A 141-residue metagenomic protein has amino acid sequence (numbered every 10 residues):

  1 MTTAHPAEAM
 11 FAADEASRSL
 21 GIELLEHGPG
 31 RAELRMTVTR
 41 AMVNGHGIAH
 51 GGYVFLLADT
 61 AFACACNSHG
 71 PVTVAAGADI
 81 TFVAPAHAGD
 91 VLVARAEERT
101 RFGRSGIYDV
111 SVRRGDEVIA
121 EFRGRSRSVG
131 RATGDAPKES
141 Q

Functional and structural regions predicted by a protein language model:
M1, P85-A88, E97-Q141: HotDog/MaoC-like acyl-thioester-processing domains
M1-R35, T39-R40, P137-Q141: Non-catalytic linker/capping segments at the edges of enzyme domains
A16-S19, R35-A61: Hot-dog-fold acyl-thioester-processing enzymes
R18-L20, G30-A32, V72-A78, D90-L92 (+2 more regions): A generic structural signal for short beta-strands and their flanking turns/coil linkers
L25, G51, F55-L56, A88 (+2 more regions): Short, electropositive, low-hydrophobicity segments enriched in small/polar residues
R35-T37, R95, D109: Beta-strand residues in well-ordered beta-sheet regions across diverse protein folds
M36-V38, F82, S128: Hydrophobic residues in beta-strands and at strand termini
A63-V93, E98: Hydrophobic beta-strand-centered segment that forms part of the acyl-chain substrate-binding groove
